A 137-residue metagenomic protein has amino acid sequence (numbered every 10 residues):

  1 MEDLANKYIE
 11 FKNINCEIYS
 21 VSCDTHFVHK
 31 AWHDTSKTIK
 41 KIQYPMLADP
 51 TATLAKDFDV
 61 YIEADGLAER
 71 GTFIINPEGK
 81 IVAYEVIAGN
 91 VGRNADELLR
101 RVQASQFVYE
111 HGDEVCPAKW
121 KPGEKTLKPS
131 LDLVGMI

Functional and structural regions predicted by a protein language model:
M1-I137: Chalcogenol-based redox active-site neighborhoods
